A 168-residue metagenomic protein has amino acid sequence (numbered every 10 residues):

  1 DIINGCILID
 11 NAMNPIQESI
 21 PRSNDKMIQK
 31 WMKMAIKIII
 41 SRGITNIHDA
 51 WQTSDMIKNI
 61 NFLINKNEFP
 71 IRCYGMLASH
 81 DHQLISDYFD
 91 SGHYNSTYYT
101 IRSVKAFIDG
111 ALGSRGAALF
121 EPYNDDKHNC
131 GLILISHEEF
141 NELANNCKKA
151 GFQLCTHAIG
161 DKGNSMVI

Functional and structural regions predicted by a protein language model:
D1-G75, N95-F152: Catalytic pocket of metal/acid-base enzymes, prominently hydrolases
T53-S54, L77-D81, G160-K162: Active-site-proximal loop/turn and secondary-structure-junction residues that shape catalytic pockets, frequently
K58-L63, I85-D90, N164-I168: Distinct, well-ordered alpha-helical segments
Q83-S86, D90, Y94-S96, T100: Carboxylate/His-rich catalytic cores and anion/metal-binding grooves
